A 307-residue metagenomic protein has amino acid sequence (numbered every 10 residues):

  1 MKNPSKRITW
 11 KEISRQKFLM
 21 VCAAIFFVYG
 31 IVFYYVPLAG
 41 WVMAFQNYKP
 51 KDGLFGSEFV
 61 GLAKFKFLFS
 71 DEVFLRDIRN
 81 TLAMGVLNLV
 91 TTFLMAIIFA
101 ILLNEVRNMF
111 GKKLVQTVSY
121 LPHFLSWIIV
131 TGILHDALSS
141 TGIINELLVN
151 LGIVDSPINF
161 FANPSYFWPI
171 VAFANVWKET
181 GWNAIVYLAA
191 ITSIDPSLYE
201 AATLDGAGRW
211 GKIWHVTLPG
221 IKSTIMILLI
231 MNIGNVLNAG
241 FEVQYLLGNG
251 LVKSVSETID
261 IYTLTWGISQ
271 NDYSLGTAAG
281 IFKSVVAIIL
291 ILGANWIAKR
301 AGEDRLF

Functional and structural regions predicted by a protein language model:
M1-P4: Short, intrinsically disordered terminal tails adjacent to the first/last structured region
R7, K11-F307: A structural signal for multi-pass alpha-helical bundles of membrane permease subunits that mediate small-molecule
